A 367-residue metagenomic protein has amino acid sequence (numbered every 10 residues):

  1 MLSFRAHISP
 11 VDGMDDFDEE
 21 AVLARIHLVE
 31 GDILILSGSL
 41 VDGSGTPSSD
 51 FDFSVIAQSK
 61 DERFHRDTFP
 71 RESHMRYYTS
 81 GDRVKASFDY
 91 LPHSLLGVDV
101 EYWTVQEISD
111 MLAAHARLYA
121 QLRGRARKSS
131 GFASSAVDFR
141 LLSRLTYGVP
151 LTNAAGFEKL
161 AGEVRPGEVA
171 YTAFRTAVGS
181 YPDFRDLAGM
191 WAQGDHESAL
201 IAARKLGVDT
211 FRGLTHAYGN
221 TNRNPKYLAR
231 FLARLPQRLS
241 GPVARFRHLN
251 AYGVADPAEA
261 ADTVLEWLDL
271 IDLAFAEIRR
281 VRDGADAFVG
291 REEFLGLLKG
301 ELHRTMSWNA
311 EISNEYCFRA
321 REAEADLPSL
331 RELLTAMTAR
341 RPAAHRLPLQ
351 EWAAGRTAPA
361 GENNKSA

Functional and structural regions predicted by a protein language model:
L2-H7, T79-D195: Conserved NTP/Mg2+-binding pocket subregion across the NTase superfamily
L2-V29, I35-S49, V55-K128, N309-N314: Metal-dependent nucleotidyltransferase catalytic core
G38, G43, G148, W267-F275: Glycine-centered flexibility motif
K159-A367: Conserved nucleotidyltransferase catalytic core and NTase-mimicking acidic/glycine-rich helix/loop elements in nucleic
